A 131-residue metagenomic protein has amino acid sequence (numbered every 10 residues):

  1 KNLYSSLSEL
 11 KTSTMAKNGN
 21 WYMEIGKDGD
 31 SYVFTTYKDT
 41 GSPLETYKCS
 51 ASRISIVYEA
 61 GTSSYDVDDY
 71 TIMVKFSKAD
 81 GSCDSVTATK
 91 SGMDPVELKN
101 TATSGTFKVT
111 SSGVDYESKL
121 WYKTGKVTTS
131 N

Functional and structural regions predicted by a protein language model:
K1-N18: Aliphatic-rich helix starts adjacent to a transmembrane/signal segment
T12, N20, I25-N131: N-terminal helix-rich module
